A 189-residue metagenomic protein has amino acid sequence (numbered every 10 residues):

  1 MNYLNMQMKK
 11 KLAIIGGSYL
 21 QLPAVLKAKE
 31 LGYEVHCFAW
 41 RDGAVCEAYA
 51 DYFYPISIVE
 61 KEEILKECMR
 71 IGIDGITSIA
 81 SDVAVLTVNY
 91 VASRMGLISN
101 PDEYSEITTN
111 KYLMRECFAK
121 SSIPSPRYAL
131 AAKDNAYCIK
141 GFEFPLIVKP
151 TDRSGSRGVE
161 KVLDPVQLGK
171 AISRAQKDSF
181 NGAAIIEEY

Functional and structural regions predicted by a protein language model:
M1-Y104, D134: ATP-binding N-terminal substructure of ATP-dependent carboxylate-amine bond-forming enzymes
T109-I185: Active-site nucleotide/adenylate-binding loops and adjacent lid/helix of ATP-dependent enzymes
E188-Y189: Short loop/turn segments at beta-alpha junctions that line or gate ligand-sensing/allosteric surfaces
